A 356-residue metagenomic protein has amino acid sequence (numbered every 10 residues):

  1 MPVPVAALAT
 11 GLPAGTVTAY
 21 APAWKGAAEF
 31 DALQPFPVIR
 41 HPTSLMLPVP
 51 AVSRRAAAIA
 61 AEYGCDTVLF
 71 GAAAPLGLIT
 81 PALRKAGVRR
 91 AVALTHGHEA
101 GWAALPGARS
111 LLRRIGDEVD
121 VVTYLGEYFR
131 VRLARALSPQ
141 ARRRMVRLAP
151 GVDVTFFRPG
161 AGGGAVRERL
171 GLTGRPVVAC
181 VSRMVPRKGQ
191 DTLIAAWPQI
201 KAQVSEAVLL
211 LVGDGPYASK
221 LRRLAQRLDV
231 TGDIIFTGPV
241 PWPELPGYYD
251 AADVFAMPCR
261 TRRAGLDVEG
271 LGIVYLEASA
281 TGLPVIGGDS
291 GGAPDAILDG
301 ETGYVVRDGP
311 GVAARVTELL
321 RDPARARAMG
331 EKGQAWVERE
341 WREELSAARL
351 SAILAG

Functional and structural regions predicted by a protein language model:
M1-G26, D31-P37, D117: N-terminal subdomain of nucleotide-sugar transferases
F70-L76: Short His-centered aromatic/hydrophobic patch
D117-A161, L172, I235-T237: Donor nucleotide-sugar binding/catalytic pocket of nucleotide-sugar-dependent glycosyltransferases
T123, L172-K188, I194-W197: Conserved donor-binding/catalytic core segment of Leloir-type glycosyltransferases
R175, R222-E244, V254: Nucleotide-activated donor-binding/catalytic signature segment of Leloir-type glycosyltransferases, i.e., the conserved
P239, D250-V268, L283: Acidic donor-binding loop of glycosyltransferase active sites
Y275, S279-A280, P284-G287, I297: Short hydrophobic beta-strand element within catalytic cores of glycosyltransferases and related nucleotide-activated
L298-P310, E318-A324: Conserved acidic donor-binding segment of nucleotide-sugar-dependent glycosyltransferases
